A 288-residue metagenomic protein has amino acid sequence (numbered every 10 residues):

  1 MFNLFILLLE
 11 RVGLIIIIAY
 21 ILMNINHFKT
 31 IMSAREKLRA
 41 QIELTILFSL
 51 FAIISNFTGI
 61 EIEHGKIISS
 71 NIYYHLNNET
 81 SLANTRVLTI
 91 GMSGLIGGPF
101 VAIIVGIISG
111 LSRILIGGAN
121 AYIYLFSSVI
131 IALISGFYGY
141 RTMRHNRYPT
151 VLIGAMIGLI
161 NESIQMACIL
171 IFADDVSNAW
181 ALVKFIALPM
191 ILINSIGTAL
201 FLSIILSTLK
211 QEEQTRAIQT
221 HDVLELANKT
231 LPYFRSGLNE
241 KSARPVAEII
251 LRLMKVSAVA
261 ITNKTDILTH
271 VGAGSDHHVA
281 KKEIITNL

Functional and structural regions predicted by a protein language model:
M1-R86, I114-K229: Membrane-embedded alpha-helical hairpins and interfacial helices in multi-pass inner-membrane proteins
F51, I90, A247: Generic structural marker for isolated residues within well-ordered, non-membrane alpha-helices of soluble domains
I90, G94, A102-G106, A121 (+1 more regions): Alpha-helical transmembrane segments and their helix-entry boundary regions
G97-G98, S109-I116: Interfacial segments of multi-pass membrane proteins
P99-I103, R147: Membrane-helix interface segments
I104-S109, F201-I204: Short hydrophobic alpha-helical segments that form membrane-spanning helices or hydrophobic packing faces of helical
H221-T230, F234-A243: N-terminal topogenic membrane-targeting module
P232-L238, A247-L288: Structured interaction and signal-relay segments at domain junctions
